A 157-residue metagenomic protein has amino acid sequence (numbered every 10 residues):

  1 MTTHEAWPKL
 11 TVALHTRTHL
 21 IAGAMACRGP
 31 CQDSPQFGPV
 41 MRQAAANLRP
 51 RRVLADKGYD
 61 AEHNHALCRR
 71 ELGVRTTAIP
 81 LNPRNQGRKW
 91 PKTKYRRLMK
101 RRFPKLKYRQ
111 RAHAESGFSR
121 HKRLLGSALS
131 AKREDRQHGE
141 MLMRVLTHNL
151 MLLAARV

Functional and structural regions predicted by a protein language model:
M1-V74, L81-P83, V145, N149 (+1 more regions): Polybasic low-complexity intrinsically disordered regions
L10, S116, H121-R123, Q137 (+2 more regions): Hydrophobic alpha-helical segments, especially transmembrane helices and their immediate juxtamembrane helical caps
C31, R111, E140, R144: Electropositive phosphate-/nucleotide-binding environments in soluble metabolic enzymes
Q36, H113, G117, L142: Catalytic-loop motifs flanking and including active-site residues across diverse enzymes
R52, K57-A131: Helix-centered, glycine/charged polyanion-binding patches within enzymatic domains that contact phosphate-containing
S130-V157: C-terminal domain-tail junction helix/linker
